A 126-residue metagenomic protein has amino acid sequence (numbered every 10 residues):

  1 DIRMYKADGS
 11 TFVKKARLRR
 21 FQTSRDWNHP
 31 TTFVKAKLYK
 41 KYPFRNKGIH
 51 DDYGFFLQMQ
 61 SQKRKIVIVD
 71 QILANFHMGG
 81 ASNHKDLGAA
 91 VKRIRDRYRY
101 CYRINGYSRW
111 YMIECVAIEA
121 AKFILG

Functional and structural regions predicted by a protein language model:
D1-L87: Conserved nucleotide-sugar donor-binding catalytic segment
G54-Q58, D96-R99, E119: Alpha-helical elements of Rossmann-like donor-binding domains used by nucleotide-donor carbohydrate transfer enzymes
F76, K85-W110: Catalytic core of nucleotide-sugar-dependent glycosyltransferases
Y102-G126: A transmembrane-helix-recognition feature enriched in membrane-embedded lipid enzymes and envelope glyco-/phospholipid
